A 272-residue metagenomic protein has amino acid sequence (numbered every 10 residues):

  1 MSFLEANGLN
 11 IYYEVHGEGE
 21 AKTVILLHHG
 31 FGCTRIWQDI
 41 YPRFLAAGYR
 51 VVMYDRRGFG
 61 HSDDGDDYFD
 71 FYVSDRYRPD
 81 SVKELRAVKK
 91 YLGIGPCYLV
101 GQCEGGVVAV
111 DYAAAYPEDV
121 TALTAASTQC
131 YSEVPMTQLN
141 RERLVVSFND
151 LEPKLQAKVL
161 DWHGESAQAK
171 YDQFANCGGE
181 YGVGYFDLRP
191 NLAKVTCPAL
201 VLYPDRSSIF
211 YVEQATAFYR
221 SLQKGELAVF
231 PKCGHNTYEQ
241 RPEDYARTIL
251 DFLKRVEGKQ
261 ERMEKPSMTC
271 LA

Functional and structural regions predicted by a protein language model:
L9-D67: Conserved HGGG/HGGXW glycine-rich cap/lid loop of the alpha/beta-hydrolase fold
A46, M53-V100: Active-site loop/oxyanion-hole signature of alpha/beta-hydrolase fold enzymes
V107-A115, D119-L151: Flexible "cap/lid" loop of the alpha/beta hydrolase fold
N176-N191: Active-site nucleophile elbow and catalytic-triad environment of alpha/beta-hydrolase enzymes
V195, V201-Y203: Short beta-strand/loop motif that positions the catalytic acidic residue of the alpha/beta-hydrolase fold
S208-Q214: Conserved alpha/beta-hydrolase "acid-adjacent" motif
R220-N236: Catalytic histidine neighborhood in serine/cysteine hydrolases with alpha/beta-hydrolase-type architecture
K232-A272: Catalytic active-site module of serine/aspartate enzymes centered on a nucleophile-bearing elbow/loop
